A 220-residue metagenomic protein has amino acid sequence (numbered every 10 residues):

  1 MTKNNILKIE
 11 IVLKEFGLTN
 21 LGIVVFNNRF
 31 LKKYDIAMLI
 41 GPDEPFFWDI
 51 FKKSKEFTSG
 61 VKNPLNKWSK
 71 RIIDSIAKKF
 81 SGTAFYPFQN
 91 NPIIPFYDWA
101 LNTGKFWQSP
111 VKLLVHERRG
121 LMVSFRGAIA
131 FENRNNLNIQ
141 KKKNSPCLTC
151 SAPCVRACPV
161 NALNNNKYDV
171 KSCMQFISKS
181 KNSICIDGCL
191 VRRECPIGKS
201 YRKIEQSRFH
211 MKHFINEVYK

Functional and structural regions predicted by a protein language model:
M1-K220: Non-ligating segments of multi-cofactor redox enzymes
